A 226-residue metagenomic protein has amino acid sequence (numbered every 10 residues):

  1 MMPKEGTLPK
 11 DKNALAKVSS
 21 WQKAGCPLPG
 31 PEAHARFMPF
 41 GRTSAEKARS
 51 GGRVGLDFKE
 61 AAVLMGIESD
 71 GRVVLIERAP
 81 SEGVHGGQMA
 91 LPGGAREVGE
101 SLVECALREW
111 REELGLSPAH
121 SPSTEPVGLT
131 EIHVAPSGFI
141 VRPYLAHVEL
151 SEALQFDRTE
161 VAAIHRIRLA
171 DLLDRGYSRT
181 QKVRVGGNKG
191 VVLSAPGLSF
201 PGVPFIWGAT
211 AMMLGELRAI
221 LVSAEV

Functional and structural regions predicted by a protein language model:
M1-E152, A170, N188-V226: N-terminal leader/linker segments that precede catalytic domains of diphosphate-processing enzymes
F156-G202: NUDIX/MutT-family hydrolases
